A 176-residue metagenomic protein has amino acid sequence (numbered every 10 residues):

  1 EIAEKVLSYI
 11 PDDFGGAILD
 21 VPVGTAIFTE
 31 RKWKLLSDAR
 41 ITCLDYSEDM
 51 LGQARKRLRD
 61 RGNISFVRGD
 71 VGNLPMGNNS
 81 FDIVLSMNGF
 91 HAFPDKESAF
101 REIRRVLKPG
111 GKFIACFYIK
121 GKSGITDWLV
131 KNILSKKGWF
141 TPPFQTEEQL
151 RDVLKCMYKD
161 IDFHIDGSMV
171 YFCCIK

Functional and structural regions predicted by a protein language model:
E1-G15, R31: Conserved alpha-helix/loop element of class I SAM-dependent methyltransferases that forms part of the SAM/SAH-binding
A17, G111-K112: Short glycine-centered segments of the SAM/dcSAM-binding site in methyltransferase folds
A17-N73: Class I SAM-dependent methyltransferase SAM/SAH-binding core
D49, P94-S98: Short N-terminal helix/helix-N-cap motif within the alpha/beta-hydrolase-1
G72-I83: A short acidic, Gly/Pro-enriched loop at the edge of an enzyme's catalytic core that lines a small-molecule cofactor
I83-D95: A short SAM/SAH-binding and catalytic strip from SAM-dependent methyltransferases
E97-P109: A short glycine-rich, Lys/Arg-flanked "PGG" loop and its adjoining helix->strand segment in the class I
I114-F172: C-terminal alpha-helical "lid/dimerization" subdomain adjacent to the S-adenosyl-L-methionine
